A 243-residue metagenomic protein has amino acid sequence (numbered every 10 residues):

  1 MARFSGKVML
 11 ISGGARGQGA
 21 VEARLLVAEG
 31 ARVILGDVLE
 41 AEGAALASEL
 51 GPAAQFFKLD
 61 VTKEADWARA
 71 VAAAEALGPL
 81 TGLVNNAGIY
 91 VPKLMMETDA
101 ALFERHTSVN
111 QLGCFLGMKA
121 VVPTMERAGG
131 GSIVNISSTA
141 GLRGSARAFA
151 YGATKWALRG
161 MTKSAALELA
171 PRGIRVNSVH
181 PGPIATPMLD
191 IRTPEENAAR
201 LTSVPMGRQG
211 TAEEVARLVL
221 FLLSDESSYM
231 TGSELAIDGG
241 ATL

Functional and structural regions predicted by a protein language model:
A2-I34: Canonical Rossmann dinucleotide-binding motif of NAD(H)/NADP(H)-dependent dehydrogenases/reductases, specifically
L94-M95, D99-E104, L189, N197-R200: Substrate-binding pocket helix/loop in short-chain dehydrogenase/reductase
F115, R208-I237, T242: C-terminal substrate-recognition "lid" of short-chain dehydrogenase/reductases
M118, T154, T162: Active-site helix of classical SDR
P123, L167-E168, S228: Alpha-helical segment proximal to the catalytic Tyr-Lys
S138: Residue(s) in the substrate-gating loop at a strand-loop-helix junction that position the organic substrate next
A170, R175, M230-G232: Short, small/polar-rich loop/turn modules that mediate ligand/substrate recognition or access, typified
